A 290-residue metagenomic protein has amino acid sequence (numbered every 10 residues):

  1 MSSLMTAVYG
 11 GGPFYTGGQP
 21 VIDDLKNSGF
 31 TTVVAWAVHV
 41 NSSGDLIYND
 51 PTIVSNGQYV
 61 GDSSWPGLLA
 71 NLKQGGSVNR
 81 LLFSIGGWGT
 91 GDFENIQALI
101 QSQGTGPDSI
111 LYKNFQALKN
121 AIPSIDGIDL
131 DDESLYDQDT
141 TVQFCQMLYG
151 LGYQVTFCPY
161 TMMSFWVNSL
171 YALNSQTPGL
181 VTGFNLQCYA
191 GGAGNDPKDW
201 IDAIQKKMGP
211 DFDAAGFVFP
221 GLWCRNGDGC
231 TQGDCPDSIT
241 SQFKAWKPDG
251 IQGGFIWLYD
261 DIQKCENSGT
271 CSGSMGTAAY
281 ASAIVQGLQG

Functional and structural regions predicted by a protein language model:
S2-T240, P248-I251, D260-Q289: Chitinase-like catalytic core of GlcNAc-active glycosidases
W257: Conserved, well-structured core segments
